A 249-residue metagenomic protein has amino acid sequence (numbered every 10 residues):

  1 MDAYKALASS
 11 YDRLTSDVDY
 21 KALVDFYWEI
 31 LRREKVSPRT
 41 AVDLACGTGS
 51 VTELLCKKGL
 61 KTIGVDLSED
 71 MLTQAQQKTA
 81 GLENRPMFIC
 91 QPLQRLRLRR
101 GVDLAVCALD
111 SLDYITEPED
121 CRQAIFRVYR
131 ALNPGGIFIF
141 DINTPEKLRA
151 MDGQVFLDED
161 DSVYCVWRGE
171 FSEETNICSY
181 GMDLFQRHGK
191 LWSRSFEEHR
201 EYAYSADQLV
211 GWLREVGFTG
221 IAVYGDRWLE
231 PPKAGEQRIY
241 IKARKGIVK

Functional and structural regions predicted by a protein language model:
M1-S37: Conserved class I S-adenosyl-L-methionine
P38-A45: Conserved class I S-adenosyl-L-methionine
V42, S50-R95: Class I SAM-dependent methyltransferase SAM/SAH-binding core
R97-L104: A short acidic, Gly/Pro-enriched loop at the edge of an enzyme's catalytic core that lines a small-molecule cofactor
R122-P134: A short glycine-rich, Lys/Arg-flanked "PGG" loop and its adjoining helix->strand segment in the class I
I139-G211: SAM-dependent methyltransferase
A206-K249: C-terminal lobe and adjacent flexible extensions of AdoMet/dcAdoMet transferase-like proteins
